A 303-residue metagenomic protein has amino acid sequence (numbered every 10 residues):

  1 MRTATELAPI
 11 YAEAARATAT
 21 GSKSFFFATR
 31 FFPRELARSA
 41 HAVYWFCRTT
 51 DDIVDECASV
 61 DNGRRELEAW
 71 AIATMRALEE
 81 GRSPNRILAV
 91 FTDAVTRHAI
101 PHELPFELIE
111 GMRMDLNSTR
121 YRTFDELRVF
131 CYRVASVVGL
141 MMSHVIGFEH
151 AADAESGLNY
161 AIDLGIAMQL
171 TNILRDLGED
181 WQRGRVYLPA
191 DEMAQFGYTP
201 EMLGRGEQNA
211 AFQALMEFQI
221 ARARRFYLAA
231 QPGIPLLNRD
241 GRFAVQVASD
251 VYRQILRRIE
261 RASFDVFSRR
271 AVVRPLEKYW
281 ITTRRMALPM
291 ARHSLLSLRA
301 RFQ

Functional and structural regions predicted by a protein language model:
M1-M168, L174, G178-Q303: Catalytic cores of Mg2+-dependent Asp-rich isoprenoid enzymes
